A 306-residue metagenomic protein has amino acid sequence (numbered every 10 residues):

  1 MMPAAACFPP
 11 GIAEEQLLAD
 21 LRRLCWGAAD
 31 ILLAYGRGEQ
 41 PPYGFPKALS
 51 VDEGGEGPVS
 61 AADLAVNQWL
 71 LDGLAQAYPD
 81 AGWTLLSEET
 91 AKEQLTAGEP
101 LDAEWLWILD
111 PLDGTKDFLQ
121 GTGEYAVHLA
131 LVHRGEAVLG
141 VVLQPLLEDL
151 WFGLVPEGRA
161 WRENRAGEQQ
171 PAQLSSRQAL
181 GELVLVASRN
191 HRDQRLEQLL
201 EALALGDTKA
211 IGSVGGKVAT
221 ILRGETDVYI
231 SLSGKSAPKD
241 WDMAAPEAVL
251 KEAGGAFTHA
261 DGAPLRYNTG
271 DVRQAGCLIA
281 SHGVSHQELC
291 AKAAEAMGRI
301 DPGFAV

Functional and structural regions predicted by a protein language model:
M1-L112, Q198, S285, P302-V306: N-terminal subdomain of lithium-sensitive/metallo-dependent phosphomonoesterases centered on the IMPase/IPPase/PAP
L32, D63, L74, T115 (+5 more regions): Residue-level signal for inorganic ion chemistry
D52, L74-E88, E93, P156-R159 (+1 more regions): Short, charged helix-to-loop "capping" segments that act as catalytic/coupling loops
D63, E88, D110-D113, D117 (+3 more regions): Acidic active-site catalytic centers that drive phospho-/nucleotidyl reactions and related ester hydrolyses
L86-E88, A130, N268: Solvent-exposed beta-strand sheet faces enriched in polar/charged residues
A97-N164: DPxDG-like acidic metal-binding loop motif
R159-W161, A166-Q169, V284-C290: Short helix-loop capping/hinge motifs at secondary-structure junctions, enriched in acidic/polar residues
Q173-V306: An extended, acidic
